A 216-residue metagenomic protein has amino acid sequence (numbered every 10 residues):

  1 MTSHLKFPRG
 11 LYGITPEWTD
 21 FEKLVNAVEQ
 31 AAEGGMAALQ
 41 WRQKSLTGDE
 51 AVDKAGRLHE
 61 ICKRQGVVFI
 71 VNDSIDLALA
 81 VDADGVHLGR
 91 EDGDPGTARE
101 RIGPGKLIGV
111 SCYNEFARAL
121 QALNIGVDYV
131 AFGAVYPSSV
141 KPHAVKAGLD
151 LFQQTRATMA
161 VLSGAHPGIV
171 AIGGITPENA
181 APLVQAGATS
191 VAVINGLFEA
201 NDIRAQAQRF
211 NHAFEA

Functional and structural regions predicted by a protein language model:
M1-P95, E100-D128, A144, Q154-A157 (+4 more regions): Conserved N-terminal beta1-alpha1 strand-loop-helix module at the mouth
Y136-S138: A short, flexible beta-alpha/helix-coil linker loop
G148-L149: Short alpha-helical segments enriched in small residues
T189-S190: Structured catalytic cores of enzymes that bind and process phosphorylated ligands/cofactors
